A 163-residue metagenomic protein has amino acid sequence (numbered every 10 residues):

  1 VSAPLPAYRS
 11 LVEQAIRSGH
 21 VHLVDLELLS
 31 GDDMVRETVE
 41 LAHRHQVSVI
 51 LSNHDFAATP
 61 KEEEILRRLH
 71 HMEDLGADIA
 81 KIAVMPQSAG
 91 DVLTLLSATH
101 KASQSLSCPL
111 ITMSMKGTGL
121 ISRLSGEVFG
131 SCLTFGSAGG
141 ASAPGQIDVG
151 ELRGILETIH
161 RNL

Functional and structural regions predicted by a protein language model:
V1-D33: Glycine/small-residue-rich loop that forms an oxyanion/phosphate-binding "nest" at active or ligand-binding sites
E13, L28-L163: Catalytic alpha/beta core domains of metabolic enzymes, predominantly
